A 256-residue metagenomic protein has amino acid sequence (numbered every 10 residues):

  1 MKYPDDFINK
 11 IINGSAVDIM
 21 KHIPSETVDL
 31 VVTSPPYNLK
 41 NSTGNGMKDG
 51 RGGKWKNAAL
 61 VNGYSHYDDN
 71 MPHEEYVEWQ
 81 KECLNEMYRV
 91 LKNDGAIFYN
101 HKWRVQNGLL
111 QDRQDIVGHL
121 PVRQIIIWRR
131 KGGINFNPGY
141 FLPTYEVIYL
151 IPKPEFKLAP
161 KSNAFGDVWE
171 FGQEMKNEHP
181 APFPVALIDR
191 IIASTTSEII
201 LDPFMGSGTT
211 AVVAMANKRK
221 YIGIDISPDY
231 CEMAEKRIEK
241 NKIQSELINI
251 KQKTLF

Functional and structural regions predicted by a protein language model:
M1-D6, E235-I248: Short, conserved SAM-binding/catalytic segment of Class I S-adenosyl-L-methionine-dependent methyltransferases
M1-E232, L255-F256: Core catalytic lobe of class I
I248-F256: Short acidic, low-complexity intrinsically disordered linear motifs used for protein-protein interactions
